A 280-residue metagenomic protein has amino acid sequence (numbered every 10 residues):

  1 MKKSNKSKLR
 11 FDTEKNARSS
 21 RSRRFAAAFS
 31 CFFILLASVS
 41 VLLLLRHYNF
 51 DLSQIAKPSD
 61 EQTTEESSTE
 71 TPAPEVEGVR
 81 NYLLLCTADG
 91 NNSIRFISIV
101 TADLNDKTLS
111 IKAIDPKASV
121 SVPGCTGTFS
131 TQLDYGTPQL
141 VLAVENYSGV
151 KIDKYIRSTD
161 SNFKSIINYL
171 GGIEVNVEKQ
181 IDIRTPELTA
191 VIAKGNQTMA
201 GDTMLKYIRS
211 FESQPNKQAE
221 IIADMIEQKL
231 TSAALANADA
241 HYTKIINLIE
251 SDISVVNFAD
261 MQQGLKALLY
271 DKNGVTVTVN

Functional and structural regions predicted by a protein language model:
L9-I111, Q262-L265, L269: Entry/capping segment at the start of metal-dependent catalytic domains with acidic active-site entry clusters
E66-S68, V79-N92, D106, S110 (+2 more regions): C-terminal solvent-exposed extensions
S68-E70, G78-A88, R95-I99, C125-E145 (+2 more regions): N-terminal post-signal-peptidase region of extra-cytosolic proteins
E77-R80, N92-I97, D106-I114, Q139 (+4 more regions): Extracytoplasmic
F96, T137-E145, D160-K164, N168 (+5 more regions): Extracytoplasmic/secreted envelope proteins and their assembly/folding machinery, especially bacterial periplasmic
L109-Y135, K179-K194: Flexible, solvent-exposed short loops/turns enriched in glycine
Q132-V191: Amphipathic, coiled-coil-like alpha-helical scaffolding segments used for oligomerization/assembly
N168-H241: Flexible, polar/acidic helix-loop-strand segments at domain edges
